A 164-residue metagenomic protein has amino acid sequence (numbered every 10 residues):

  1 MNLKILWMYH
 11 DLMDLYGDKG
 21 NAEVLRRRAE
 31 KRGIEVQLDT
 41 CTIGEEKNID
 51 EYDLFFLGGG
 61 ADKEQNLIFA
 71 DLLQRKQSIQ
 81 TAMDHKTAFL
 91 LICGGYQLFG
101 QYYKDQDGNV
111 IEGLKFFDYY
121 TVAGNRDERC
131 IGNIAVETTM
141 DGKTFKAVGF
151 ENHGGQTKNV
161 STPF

Functional and structural regions predicted by a protein language model:
M1-T81: N-terminal beta1-alpha1 cap of cysteine-dependent amidohydrolase-like domains
N2, G124-F164: Amide-donor transfer/coupling interface in amidating biosynthetic enzymes
L6-D18, E46-I49, Y103-I111, T144-H153: Short low-complexity stretches enriched in small and charged residues
Y9-H10, C41-I43, G58-G60, I92-G95 (+3 more regions): Fold-independent oxyanion-binding glycine-rich loops and adjacent beta-strand/coil segments at enzyme active sites
L12-L15, D62-E64, T121-G124, Q156-V160: Short, acidic Gly/Pro/Ser/Thr-rich loop/turn segments
L25-I34, Y102-D107, N159-F164: Short charge-dense sequence patches
E30-I34, D84, Y119-V122, T157: Generic secondary-structure signature for well-ordered alpha-helical cores
D62-E137, T144: Cysteine-nucleophile active-site neighborhood
